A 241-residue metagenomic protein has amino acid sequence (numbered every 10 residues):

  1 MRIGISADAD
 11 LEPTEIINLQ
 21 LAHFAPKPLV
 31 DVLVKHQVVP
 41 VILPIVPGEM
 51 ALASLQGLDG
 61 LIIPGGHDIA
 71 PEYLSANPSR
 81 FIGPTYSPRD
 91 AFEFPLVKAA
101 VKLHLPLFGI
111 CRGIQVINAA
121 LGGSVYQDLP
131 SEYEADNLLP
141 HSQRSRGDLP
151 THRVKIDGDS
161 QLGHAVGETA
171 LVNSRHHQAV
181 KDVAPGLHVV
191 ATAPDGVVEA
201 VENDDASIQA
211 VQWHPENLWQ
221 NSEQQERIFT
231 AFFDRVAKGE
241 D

Functional and structural regions predicted by a protein language model:
M1-F108, A119, Y126, P130-A165 (+6 more regions): N-terminal beta1-alpha1 cap of cysteine-dependent amidohydrolase-like domains
C111: Conserved G/P- and acidic residue-centered "switch" motifs that form tight phosphate/ATP-binding loops in soluble
I114-I117: Hydrophobic, aromatic-enriched interface-forming segments
